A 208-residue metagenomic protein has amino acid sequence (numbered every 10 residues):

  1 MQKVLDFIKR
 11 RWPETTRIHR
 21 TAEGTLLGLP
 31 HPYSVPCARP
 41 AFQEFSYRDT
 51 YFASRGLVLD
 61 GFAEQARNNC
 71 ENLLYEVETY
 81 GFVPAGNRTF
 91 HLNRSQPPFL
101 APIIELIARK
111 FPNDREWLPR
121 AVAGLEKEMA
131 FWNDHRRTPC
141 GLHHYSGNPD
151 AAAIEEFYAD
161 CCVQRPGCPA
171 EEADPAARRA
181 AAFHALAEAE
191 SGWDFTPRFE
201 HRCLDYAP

Functional and structural regions predicted by a protein language model:
M1-P208: Acidic, mature catalytic/reactive cores of soluble proteins
